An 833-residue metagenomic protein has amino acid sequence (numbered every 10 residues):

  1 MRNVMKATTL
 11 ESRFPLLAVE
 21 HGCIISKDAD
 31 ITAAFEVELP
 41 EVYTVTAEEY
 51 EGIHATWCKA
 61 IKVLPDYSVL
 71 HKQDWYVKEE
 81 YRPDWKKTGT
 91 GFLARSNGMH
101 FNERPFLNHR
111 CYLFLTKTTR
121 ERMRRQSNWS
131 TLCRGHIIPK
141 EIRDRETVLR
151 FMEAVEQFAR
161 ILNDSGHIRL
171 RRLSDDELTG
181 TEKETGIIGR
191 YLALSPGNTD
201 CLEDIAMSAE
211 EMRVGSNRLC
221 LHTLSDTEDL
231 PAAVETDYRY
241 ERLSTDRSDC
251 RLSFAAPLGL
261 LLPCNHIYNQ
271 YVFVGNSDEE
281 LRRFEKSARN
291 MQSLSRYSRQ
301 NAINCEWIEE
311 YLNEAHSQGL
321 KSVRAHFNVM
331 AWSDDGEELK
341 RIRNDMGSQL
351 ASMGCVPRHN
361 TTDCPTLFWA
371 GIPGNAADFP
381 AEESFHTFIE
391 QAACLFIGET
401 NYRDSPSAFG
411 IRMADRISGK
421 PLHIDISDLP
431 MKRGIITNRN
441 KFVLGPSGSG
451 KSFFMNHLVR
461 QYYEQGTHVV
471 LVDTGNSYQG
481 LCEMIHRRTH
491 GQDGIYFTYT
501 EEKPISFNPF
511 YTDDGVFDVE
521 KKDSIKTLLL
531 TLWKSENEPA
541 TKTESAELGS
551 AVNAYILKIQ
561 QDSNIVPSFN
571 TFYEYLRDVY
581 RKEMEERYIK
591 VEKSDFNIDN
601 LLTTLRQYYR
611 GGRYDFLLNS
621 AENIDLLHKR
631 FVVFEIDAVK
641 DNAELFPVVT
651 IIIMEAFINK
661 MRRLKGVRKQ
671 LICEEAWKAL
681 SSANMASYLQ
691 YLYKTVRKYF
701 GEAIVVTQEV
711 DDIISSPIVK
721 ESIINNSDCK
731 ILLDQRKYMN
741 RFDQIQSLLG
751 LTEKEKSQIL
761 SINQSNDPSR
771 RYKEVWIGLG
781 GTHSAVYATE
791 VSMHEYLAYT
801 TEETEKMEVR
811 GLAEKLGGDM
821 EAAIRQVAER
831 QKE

Functional and structural regions predicted by a protein language model:
M1-E399: Extended, folded cores of ATP/NTP-driven motor/assembly subunits in large transport and secretion machines
C23-A29, N102-L107, S317-S322, A414-R416 (+3 more regions): Short glycine/proline-enriched loop/turn "hinge" motifs that connect secondary-structure elements and lie
P40, A47-V63, L260-L262, C355-V356 (+8 more regions): P-loop NTPase motor domains
W85-T90, S127-L132, G374-A377, M484-T489 (+5 more regions): Short secondary-structure boundary/capping segments
H100, V516-T571, P717-E833: P-loop NTPase motor core of the ASCE superfamily
C133-I161, V356, G445-G450, A798-I824: Short, cationic low-complexity segments
S427-S449, F453-R460, V469-Y478, I495-K503 (+2 more regions): Conserved P-loop NTPase motor cores
